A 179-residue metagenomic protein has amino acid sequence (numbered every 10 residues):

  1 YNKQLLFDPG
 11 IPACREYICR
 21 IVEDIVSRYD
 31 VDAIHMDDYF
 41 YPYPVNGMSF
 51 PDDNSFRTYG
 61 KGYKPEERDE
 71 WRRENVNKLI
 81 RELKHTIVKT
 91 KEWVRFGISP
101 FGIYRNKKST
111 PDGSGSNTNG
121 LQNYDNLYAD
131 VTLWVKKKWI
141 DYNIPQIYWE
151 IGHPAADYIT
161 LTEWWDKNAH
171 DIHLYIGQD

Functional and structural regions predicted by a protein language model:
Y1-D24, R28, D125-A129: Active-site-adjacent "subsite" loops/lids of carbohydrate-active enzymes
Y1-D8, P44-R73: Aromatic- and acidic-residue-enriched carbohydrate-binding clefts of CAZyme catalytic domains
D8-E16, E66, E70-K78, D125 (+2 more regions): Soluble non-cytosolic domains of exported or imported proteins
V22, H35-P42, D69-N123, I172-D179: Aromatic-lined carbohydrate-recognition surfaces of secreted/lumenal glycan-active proteins
V22-V26, V76-H85, V131-T132, Y158-D166: Generic structural signal for well-ordered alpha-helices, preferentially at hydrophobic/aromatic core positions
D32, D37, F56-P65, N117 (+1 more regions): Aromatic- and acid-rich polysaccharide-binding/catalytic face of secreted or lumenal carbohydrate-active enzymes
Y43-N46, N106-K108, I151-I159: Extracytoplasmic/secreted cell-surface and envelope-processing proteins
P145, W149-D179: C-terminal soluble interaction/assembly domains
